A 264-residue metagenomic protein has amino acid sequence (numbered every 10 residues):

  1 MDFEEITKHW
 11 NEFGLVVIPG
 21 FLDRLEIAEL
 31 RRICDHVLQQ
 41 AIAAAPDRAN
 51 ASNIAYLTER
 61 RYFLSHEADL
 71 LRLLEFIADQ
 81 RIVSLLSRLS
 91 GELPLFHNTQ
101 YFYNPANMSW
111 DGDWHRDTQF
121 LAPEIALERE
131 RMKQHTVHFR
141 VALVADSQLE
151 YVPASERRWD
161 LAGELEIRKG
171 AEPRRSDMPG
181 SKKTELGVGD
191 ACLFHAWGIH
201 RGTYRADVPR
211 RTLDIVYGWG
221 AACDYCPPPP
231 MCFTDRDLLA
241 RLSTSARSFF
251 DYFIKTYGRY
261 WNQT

Functional and structural regions predicted by a protein language model:
M1-E12, P19-I125: Non-heme Fe(II)-dependent double-stranded beta-helix
R48, A191, W197-T264: Non-heme Fe(II)/2-oxoglutarate
L70-E75, D177-S181, G202-T203: Active-site rim elements
Q100, R116-T118, V141-A145, P153 (+1 more regions): Short, structured patches in soluble enzyme cores that scaffold and shape functional sites
N104-P105, E156-W159, G218-A222: Short edge-strand/loop segments of extracellular domains
G112-Q119, V152, I199-G202: Histidine-centered catalytic micro-motifs
A122-E130, P179-G180: Short, P/G- and charge-enriched loop/turn segments at secondary-structure junctions
M132-T136, A142-I199: Double-stranded beta-helix
